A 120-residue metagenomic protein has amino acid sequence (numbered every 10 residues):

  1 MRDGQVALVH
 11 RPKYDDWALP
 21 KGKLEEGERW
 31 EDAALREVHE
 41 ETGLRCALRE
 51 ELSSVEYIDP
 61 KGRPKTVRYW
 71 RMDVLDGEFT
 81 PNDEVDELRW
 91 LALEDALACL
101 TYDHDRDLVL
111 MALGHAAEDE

Functional and structural regions predicted by a protein language model:
M1-L19, C46: N-terminal strand-loop-strand
L24-M111: Unchanged
L108, H115-E120: Short, charged, intrinsically disordered terminal tails
